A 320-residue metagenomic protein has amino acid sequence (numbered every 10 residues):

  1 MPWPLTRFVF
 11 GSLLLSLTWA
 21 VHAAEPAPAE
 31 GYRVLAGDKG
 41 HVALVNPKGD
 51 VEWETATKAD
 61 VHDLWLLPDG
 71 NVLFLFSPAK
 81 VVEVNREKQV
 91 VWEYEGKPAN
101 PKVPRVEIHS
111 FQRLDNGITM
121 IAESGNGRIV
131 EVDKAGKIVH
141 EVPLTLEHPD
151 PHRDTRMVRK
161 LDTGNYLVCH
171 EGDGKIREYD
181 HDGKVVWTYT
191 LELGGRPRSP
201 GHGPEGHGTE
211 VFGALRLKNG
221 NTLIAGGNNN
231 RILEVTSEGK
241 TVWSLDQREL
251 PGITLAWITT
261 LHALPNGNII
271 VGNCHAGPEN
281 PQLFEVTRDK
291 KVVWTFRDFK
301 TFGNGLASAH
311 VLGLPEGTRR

Functional and structural regions predicted by a protein language model:
M1-T6: N-terminal secretory signal peptides that target proteins for export/translocation
R7-A20: Bacterial N-terminal signal peptides
A24-R320: Histidine-/acidic-rich catalytic cores in large beta-rich domains
